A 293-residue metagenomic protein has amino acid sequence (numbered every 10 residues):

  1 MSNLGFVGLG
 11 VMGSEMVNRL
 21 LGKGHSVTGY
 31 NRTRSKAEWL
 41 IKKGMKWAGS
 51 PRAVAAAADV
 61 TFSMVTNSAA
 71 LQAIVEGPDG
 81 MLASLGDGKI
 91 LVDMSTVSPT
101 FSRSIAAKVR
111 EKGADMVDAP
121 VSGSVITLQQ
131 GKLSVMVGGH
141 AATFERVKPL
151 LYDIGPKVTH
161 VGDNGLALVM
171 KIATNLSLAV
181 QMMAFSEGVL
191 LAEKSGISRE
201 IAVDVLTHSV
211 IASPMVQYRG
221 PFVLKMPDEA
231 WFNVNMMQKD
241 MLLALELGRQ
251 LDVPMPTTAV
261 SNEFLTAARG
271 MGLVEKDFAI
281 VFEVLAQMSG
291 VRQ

Functional and structural regions predicted by a protein language model:
M1-M64, K89, M94-S95, V125: NAD(P)+-binding Rossmann beta1-loop-alpha1 motif at the extreme N-terminus of oxidoreductases
L4, V97-L176: Rossmann-fold dinucleotide-binding core
M16-V17, K36, I105, L150 (+1 more regions): Hydrophobic residues within alpha-helices that form the first helical element adjacent to the glycine-rich loop
V27, W47, M116-V117, V158 (+2 more regions): Hydrophobic beta-strand scaffold residues
P51-A56, V60, S68-L133: Rossmann-like NAD(P)(H) cofactor-binding subdomain of soluble oxidoreductases
L166-R292: Helical "substrate-binding/catalytic lid" subdomain of Rossmann-like NAD(P)-dependent dehydrogenases/reductases
